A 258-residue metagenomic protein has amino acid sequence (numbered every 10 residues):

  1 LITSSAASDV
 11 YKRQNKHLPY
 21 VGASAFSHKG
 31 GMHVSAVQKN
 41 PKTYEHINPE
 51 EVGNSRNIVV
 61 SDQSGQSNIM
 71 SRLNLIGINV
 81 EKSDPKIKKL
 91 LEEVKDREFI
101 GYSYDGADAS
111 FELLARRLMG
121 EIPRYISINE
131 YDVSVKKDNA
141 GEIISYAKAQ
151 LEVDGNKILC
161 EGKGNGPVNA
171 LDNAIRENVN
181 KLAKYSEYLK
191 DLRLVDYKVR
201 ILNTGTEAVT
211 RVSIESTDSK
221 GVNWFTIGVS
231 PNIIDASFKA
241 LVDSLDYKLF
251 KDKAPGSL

Functional and structural regions predicted by a protein language model:
L1-A7, Y11: Single conserved hydrophobic/aromatic residue that forms the stacking wall/gate of nucleotide- or nucleobase-binding
K12-Y20: Acidic/polar loop patches that form or flank catalytic/metal-binding clefts of enzymes that bind anionic ligands
Y20-N40: Active-site/ligand-binding-proximal alpha/beta "capping" segment
K42-L258: Terminal or standalone catalytic/regulatory effector modules within metabolic enzymes and repeat proteins
